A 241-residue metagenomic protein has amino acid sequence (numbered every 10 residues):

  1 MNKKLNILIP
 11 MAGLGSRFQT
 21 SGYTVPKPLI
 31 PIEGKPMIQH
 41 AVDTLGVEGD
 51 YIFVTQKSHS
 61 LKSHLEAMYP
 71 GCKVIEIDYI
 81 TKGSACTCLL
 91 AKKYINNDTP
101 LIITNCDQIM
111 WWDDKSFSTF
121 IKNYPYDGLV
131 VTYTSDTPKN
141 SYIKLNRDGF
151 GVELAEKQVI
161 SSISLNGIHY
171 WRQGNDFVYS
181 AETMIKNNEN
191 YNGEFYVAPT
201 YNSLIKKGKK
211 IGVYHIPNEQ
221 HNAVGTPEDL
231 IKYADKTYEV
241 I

Functional and structural regions predicted by a protein language model:
M1-I9, R17-Q19, P31, K35-I103: Conserved N-terminal catalytic core of the sugar/cofactor nucleotidyltransferase
N2-I7, S164-I241: Conserved alpha/beta core of the MobA/IspD/sugar-nucleotide pyrophosphorylase nucleotidyltransferase superfamily
Y23-P28: Short alpha-helical oligomerization interface
L29, I143-L145, V213: A structural signal for short hydrophobic beta-strand segments in well-ordered beta-sheet cores
Y79-S84, P138, E219-N222: A short acidic, often aromatic-flanked loop/helix-cap motif at beta-alpha or helix-coil junctions that lines enzyme
L89-L90, S116-T119, T200, K232: Alpha-helical elements of Rossmann-like donor-binding domains used by nucleotide-donor carbohydrate transfer enzymes
N105-I109: The conserved acidic donor/metal-binding loop of glycosyltransferases
W111-N188: Conserved core of the sugar-phosphate nucleotidyltransferase
